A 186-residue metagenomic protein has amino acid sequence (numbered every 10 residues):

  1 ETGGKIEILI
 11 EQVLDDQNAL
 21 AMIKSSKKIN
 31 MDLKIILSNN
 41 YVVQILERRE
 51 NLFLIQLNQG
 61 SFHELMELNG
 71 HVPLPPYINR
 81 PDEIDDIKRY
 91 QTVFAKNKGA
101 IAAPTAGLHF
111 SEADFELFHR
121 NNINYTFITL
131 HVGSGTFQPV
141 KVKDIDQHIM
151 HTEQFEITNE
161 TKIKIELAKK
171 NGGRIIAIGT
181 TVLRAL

Functional and structural regions predicted by a protein language model:
E1-L186: Surface-exposed, charge/polar-rich loops and edge strands
